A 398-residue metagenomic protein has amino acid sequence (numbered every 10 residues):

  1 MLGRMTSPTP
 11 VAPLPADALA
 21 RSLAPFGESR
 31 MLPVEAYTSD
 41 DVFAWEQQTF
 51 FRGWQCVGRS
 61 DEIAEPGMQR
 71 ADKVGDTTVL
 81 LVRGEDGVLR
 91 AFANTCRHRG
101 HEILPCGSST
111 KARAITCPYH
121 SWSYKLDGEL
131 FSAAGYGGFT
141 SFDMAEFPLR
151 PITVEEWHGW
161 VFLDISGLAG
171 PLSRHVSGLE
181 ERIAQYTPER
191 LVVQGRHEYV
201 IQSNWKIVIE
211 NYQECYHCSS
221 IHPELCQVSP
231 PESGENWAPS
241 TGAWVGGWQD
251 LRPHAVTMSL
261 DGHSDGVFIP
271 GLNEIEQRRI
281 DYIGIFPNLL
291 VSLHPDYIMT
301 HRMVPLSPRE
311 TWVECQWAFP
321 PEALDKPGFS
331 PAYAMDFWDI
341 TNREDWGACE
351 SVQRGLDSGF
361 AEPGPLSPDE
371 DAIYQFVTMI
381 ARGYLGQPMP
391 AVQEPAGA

Functional and structural regions predicted by a protein language model:
M1, I63-G167, S173-E181: Rieske [2Fe-2S] iron-sulfur-binding domain
M1-L23, D336: General detector of N-terminal leader/presequence modules that precede the first folded domain
G3-R4, R83, N94, E155 (+1 more regions): C-terminal catalytic domain of Rieske-type non-heme iron oxygenases
D17-V34, E189: Short, contiguous pre-domain boundary segments
L32-G75, V79: Non-catalytic accessory segments flanking enzyme active sites
R52-E62, A133-G137, Y282-P287: Short Pro/Gly-enriched beta-strand edge/turn motifs at strand-loop
V57, I103, L130, L225 (+1 more regions): Short clusters of hydrophobic/aromatic residues that line enzyme substrate/ligand-binding pockets
